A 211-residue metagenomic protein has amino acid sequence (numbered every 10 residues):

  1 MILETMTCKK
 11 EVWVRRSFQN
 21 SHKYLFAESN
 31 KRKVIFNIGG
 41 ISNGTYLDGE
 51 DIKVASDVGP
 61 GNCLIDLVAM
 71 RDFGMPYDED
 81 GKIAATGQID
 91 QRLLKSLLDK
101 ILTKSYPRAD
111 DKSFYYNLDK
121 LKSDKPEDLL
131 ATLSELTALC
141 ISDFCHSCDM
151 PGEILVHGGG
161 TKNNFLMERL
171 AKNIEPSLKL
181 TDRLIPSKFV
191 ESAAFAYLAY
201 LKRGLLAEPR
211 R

Functional and structural regions predicted by a protein language model:
I2-K23, V34-L102: Glycine-rich phosphate-binding loop plus the immediately following alpha-helix
K10-N20, L130-C140, E191: A glycine-rich, Thr/Ser-enriched phosphate-binding loop motif common to dinucleotide/cofactor-binding enzymes
L25-A27, D48-K53, R169-P176: A glycine- and small-aliphatic-rich helix-loop capping segment at beta-alpha/alpha-beta transitions that lines
A27-K31, D72-Y77, C145-C148, Y200-R210: Short helix-capping/linker segments at secondary-structure and domain boundaries
I38-I41, G152-K162, S192: Glycine-rich beta-strand-to-loop/alpha-helix junction loops that act as flexible
V54-V58, E175-D182: Short hydrophobic/aromatic-enriched beta-strand-loop microsegments
M75-E153, N164-P176: A contiguous, well-structured pocket-lining segment that forms one wall/lid of small-molecule binding clefts in soluble
E135, D182-R211: Glycine-rich phosphate-binding/hydrolytic loop that grips phosphoryl groups
